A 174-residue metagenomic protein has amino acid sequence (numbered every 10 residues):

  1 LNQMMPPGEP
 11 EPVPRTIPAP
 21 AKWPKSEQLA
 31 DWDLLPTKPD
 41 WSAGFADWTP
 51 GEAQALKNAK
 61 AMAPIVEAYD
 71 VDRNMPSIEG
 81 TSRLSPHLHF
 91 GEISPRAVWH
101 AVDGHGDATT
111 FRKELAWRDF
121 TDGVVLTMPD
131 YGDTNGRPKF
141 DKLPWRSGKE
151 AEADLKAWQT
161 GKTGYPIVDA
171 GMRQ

Functional and structural regions predicted by a protein language model:
L1-L143: Glycine/tryptophan-enriched, flexible segments
L84, R173-Q174: A short glycine/serine-rich beta->alpha loop
L143-T160: Flexible, P/S/T/G-rich "lid" or insertion loops adjacent to the active sites of thioester-utilizing
K156-R173: Helix-hairpin-helix/helix-loop-helix acidic hairpins
